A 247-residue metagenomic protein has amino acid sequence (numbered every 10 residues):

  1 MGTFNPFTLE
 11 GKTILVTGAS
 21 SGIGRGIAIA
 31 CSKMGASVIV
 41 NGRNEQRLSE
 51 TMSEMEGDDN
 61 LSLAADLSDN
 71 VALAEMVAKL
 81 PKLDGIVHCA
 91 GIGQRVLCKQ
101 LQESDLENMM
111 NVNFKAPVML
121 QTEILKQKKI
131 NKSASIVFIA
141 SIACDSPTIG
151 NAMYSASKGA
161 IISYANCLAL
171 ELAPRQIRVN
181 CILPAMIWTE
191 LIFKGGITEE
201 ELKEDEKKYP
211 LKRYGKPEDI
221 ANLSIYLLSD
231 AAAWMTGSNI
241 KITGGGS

Functional and structural regions predicted by a protein language model:
G2-N5, S146, I225, T236-S247: Short C-terminal tail/terminal secondary-structure segment of NAD(P)H-dependent dehydrogenase/reductase domains
S20-G22: Conserved glycine-rich cofactor-binding loop
L97-C98, D105-M110, E201, D205: Substrate-binding pocket helix/loop in short-chain dehydrogenase/reductase
Q121, S157, A165: Active-site helix of classical SDR
K126, L170-P174, A233: Alpha-helical segment proximal to the catalytic Tyr-Lys
S141: Residue(s) in the substrate-gating loop at a strand-loop-helix junction that position the organic substrate next
R213-I242: C-terminal substrate-recognition "lid" of short-chain dehydrogenase/reductases
